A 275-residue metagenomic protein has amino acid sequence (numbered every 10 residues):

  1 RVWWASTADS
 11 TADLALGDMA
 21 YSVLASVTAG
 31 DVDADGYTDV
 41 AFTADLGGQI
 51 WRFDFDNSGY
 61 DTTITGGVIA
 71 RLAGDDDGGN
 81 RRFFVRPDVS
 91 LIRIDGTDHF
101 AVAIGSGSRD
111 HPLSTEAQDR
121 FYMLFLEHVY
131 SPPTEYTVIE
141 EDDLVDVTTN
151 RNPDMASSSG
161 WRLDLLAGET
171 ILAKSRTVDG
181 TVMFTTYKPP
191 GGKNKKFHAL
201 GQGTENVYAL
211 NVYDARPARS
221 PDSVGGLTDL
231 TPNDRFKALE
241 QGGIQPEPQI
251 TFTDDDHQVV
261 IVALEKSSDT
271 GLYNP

Functional and structural regions predicted by a protein language model:
R1-P275: Beta-propeller fold recognition
